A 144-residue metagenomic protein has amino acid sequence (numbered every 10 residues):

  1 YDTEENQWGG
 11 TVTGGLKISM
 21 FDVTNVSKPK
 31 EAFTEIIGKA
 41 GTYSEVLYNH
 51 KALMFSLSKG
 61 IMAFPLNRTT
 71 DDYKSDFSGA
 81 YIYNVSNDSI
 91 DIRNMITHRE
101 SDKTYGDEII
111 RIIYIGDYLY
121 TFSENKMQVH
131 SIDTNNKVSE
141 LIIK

Functional and structural regions predicted by a protein language model:
Y1-K144: Feature marking well-ordered beta-strand scaffolds used for ligand recognition
